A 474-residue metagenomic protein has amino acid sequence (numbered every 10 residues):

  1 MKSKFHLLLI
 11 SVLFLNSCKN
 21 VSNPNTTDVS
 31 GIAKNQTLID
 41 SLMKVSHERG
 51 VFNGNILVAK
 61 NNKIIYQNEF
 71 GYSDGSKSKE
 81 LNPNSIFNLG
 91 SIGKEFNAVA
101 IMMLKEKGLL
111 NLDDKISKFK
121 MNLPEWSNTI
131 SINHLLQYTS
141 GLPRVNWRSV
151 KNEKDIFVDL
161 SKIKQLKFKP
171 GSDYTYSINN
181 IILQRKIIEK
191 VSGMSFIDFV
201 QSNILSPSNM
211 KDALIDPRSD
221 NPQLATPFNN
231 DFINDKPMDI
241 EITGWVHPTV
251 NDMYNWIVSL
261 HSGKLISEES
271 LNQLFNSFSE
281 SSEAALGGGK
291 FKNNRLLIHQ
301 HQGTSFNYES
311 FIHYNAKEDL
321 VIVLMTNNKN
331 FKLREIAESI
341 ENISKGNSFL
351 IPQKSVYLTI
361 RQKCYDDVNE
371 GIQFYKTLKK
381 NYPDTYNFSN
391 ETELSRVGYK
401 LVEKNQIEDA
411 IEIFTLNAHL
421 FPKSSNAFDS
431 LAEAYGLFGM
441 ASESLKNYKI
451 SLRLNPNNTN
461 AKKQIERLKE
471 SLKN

Functional and structural regions predicted by a protein language model:
S30-F87, N111, V158: Short, conserved catalytic-motif segment at the N-terminal edge
I32, N294-R295, K329-V397, L401-K404: Short, gly/Ser/Thr-rich active-site loops of penicillin-recognizing serine hydrolases
L42-M43, I56-L57, N62, S85-D113 (+3 more regions): Active-site SXXK
D74, W126-F306: Short, surface-exposed loop or secondary-structure junction motifs that flank catalytic or metal-binding residues
E95, E391, S425-N426, T459-N460: Helix-start (N-cap) detector for alpha-helical repeat units in TPR-like alpha-solenoids, especially tetratricopeptide
